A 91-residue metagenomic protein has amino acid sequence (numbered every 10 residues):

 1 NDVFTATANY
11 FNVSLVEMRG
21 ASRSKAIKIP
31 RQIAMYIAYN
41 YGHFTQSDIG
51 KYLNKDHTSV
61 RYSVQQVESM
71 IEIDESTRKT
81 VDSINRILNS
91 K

Functional and structural regions predicted by a protein language model:
N1-A21: Basic, low-complexity segments
E17, S24-K91: Terminal-proximal interaction/regulatory segments of ATP-powered molecular machines
